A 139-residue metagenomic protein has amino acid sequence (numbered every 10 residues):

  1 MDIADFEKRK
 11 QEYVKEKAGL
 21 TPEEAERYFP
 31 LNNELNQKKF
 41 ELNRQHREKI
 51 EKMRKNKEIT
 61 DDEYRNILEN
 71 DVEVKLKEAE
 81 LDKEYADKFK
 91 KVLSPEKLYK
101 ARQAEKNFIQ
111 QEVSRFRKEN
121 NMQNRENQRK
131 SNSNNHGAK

Functional and structural regions predicted by a protein language model:
M1-E12: Short N-terminal segments immediately surrounding and downstream of signal-peptide cleavage
D2-I3, N32, L68, Y99: Helix-centric, low-specificity signal for extended rod-like, repetitive segments
K10-V92: Amphipathic alpha-helical segments
E34, L76-K139: Amphipathic, charged alpha-helical segments and their helix-to-coil junctions in extracytoplasmic/peripheral assemblies
